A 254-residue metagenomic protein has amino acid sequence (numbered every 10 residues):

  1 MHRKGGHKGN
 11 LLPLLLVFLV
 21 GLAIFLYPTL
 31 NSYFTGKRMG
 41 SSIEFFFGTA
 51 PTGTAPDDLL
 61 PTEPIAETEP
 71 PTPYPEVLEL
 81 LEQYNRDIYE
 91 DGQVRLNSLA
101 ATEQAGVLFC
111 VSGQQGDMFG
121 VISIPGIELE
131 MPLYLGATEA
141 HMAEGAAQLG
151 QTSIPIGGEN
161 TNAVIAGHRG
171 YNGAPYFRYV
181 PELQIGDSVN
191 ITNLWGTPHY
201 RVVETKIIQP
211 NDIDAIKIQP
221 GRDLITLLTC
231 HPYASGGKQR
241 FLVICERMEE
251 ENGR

Functional and structural regions predicted by a protein language model:
M1-G5: Terminal targeting segments of Actinobacterial cell-envelope proteins
G6-G196, Y200-R254: Solvent-exposed, non-transmembrane regions of membrane-associated and secreted proteins
